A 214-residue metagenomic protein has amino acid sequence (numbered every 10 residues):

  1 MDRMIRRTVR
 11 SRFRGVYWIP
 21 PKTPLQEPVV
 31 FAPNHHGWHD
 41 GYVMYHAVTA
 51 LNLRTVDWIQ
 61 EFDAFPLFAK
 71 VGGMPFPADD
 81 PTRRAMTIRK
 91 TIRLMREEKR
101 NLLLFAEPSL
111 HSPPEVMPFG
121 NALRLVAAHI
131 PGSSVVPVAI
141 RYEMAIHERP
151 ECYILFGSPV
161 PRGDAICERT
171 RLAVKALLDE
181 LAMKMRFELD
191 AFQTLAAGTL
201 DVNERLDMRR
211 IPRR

Functional and structural regions predicted by a protein language model:
M1-F13, D63-G72, D201-R214: Alpha-helical membrane-targeting segments
D2-H35: Helix-to-loop junction immediately C-terminal to a conserved catalytic motif
R10-F13, A50-N52, F68-K70, E97 (+1 more regions): Short, well-ordered coil/turn elements that cap or connect secondary structure elements
R12-W18, D80-K90: Glycine-rich, highly charged phosphate/nucleotide-binding loops
L25-P81: Catalytic core of membrane glycerolipid acyltransferases/transacylases, capturing the structured, soluble-facing
H39-D40, R83, E115, E148: Secondary-structure boundary/capping motif
P66-A69, A85-M86, D164: Short, charged, surface-exposed secondary-structure boundary motifs
I88-R214: Non-catalytic C-terminal accessory region of glycerolipid acyltransferases and related lyso-lipid remodeling enzymes
